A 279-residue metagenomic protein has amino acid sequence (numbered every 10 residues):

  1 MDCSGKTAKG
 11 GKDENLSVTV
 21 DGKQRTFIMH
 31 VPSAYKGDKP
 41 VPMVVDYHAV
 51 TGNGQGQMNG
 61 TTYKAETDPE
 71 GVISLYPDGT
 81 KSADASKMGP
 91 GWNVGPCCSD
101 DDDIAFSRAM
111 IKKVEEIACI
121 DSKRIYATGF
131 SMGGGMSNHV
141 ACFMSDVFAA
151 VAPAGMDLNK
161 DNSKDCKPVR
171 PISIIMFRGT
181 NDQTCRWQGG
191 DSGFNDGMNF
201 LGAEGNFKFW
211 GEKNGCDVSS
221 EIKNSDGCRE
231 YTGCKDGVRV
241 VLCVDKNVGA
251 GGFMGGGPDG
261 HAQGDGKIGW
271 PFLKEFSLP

Functional and structural regions predicted by a protein language model:
M1-M43, V72, T128-N162, G205 (+3 more regions): A domain-start/cap signature at the N-terminus of enzymes
S17-Y126, F130, G135-H139, F143 (+2 more regions): Serine-hydrolase catalytic machinery in alpha/beta-hydrolase-like enzymes
V45-A49, G155, R178-G179: The conserved beta1-alpha1 loop
V50-N53, M110-I117, V140-V147, A154 (+2 more regions): Structured segments of extracytoplasmic/periplasmic soluble domains in secreted or envelope-associated proteins
M110, S131, D157, T180 (+1 more regions): Residue-level signal for short, function-critical loop segments
D157-I174: Flexible "cap/lid" loop of the alpha/beta hydrolase fold
S173-F177, F200-G202, K208-P279: C-terminal catalytic histidine-bearing segment of alpha/beta-hydrolase fold enzymes
M176-D182, Q188-G189, N195, V244-V248: Conserved strand-to-loop "acid loop" that flanks and positions the catalytic carboxylate
